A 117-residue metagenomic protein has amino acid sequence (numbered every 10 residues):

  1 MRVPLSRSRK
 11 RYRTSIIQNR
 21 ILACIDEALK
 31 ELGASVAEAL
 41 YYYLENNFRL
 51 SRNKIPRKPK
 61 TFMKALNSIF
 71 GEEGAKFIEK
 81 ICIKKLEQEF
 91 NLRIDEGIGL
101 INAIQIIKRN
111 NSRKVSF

Functional and structural regions predicted by a protein language model:
M1-F117: Long, compositionally biased intrinsically disordered regulatory segments in eukaryotic proteins
